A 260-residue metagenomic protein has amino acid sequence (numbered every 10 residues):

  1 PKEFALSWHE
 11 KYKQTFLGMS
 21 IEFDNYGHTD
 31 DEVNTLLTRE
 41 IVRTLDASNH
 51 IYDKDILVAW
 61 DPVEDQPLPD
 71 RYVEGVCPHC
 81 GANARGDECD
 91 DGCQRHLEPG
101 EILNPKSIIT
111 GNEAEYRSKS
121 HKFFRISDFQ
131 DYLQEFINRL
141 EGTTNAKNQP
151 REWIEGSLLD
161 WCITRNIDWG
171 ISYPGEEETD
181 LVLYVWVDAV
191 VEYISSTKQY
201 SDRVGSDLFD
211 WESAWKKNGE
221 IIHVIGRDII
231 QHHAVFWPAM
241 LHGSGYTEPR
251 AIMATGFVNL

Functional and structural regions predicted by a protein language model:
P1-K54, P78, E141: N-terminal Rossmann-like or analogous alpha/beta NTP/dinucleotide-binding catalytic cores that position adenine
L6, E32-R39, D55, R71-E74 (+5 more regions): Short, amphipathic alpha-helical segments
W8-H9, C93, I154: Short amphipathic alpha-helical coiled-coil/interface segments
F23, I56, T247-P249: Short secondary-structure junction motifs
H28, V33-L37, C80, N104-L260: Structured secondary-structure scaffolds
L45, C89, C162: Conserved S/T- and glycine-rich ATP-binding loop of Class I adenylate-forming
N49-F123: Cys/His-rich short segments
